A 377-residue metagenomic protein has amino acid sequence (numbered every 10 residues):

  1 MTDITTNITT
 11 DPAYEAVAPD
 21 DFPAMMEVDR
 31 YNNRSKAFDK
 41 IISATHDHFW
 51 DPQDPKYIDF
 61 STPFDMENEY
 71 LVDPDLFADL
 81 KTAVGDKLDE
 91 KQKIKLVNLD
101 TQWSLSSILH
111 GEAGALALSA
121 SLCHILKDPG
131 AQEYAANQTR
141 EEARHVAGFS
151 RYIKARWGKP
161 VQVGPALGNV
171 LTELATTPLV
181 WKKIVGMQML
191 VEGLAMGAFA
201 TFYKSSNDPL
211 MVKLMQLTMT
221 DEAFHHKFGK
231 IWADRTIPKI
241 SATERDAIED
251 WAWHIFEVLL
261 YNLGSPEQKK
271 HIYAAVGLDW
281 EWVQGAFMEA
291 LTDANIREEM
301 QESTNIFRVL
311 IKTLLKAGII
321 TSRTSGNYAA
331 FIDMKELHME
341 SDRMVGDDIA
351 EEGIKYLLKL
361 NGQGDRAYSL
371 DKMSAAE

Functional and structural regions predicted by a protein language model:
M1-S119, H124-Q132, A155-Q162, A166 (+3 more regions): Terminal targeting/low-complexity segments that flank the catalytic cores of oxidoreductases
A83, G111-L118, H145, V191-A198 (+1 more regions): Amphipathic, well-ordered alpha-helical segments in soluble domains
S106-L109, A113, A136-T139, A143 (+3 more regions): Short amphipathic alpha-helical segments with heptad-repeat character
L116-L122, A135-N137, M196-F202, L214-L217 (+1 more regions): A structural feature that tracks compact, well-ordered secondary-structure segments with a strong bias toward
D128, E133-G158: Carboxylate/His-rich catalytic cores and anion/metal-binding grooves
R151-T220, A247-L260, G277: Active-site-proximal alpha-helical scaffolds that flank and shape metal-associated catalytic sites
K213-D221, K227-R235, T243-D246, D250 (+1 more regions): Active-site capping/gating regions of soluble enzymes
